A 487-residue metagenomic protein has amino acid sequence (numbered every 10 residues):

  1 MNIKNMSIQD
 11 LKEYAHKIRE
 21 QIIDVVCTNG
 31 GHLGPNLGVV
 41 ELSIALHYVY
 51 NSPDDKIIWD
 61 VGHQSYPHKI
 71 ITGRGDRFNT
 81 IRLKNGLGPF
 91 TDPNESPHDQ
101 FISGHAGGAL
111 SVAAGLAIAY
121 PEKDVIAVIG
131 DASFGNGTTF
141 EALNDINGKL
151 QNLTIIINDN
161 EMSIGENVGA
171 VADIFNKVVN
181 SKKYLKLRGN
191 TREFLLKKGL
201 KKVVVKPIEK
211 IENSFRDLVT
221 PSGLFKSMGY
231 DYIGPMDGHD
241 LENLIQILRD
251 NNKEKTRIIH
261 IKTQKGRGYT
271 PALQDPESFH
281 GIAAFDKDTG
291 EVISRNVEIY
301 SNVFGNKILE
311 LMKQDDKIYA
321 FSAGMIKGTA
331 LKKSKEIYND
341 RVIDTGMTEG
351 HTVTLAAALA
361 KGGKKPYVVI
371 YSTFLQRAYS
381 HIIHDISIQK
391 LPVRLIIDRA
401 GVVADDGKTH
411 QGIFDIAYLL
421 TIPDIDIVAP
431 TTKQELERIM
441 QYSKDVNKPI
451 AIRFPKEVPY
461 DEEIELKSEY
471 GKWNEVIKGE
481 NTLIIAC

Functional and structural regions predicted by a protein language model:
M1-T72, L224-I245, E254-H260: N-terminal amphipathic, basic-rich helices that act as targeting or association modules
H32-K149, Y300, I318, A323 (+1 more regions): Cofactor-binding active-site loop characterized by glycine-rich and histidine/acidic residues
P67-G73, A114, G137-L143, G165-A170 (+11 more regions): Short acidic, glycine/serine/threonine-rich loops at helix termini
G75-T91, G148-G165, V178, K183-K186 (+3 more regions): A glycine-rich helix N-cap at a beta->alpha junction
D124, N136-N158, A172-S181, A272 (+1 more regions): A short alpha/beta connector and helix-capping loop motif
E161-F304: Long, well-ordered, tryptophan-enriched scaffold segments
Q246-L248, H280-G281, I299-Q314, A330-E336 (+3 more regions): Glycine-/acidic-rich phosphate or pyrophosphate-binding loops and their flanking alpha/beta elements
T263-K265, Y269-Q376, H381-L391, E469-W473 (+2 more regions): Non-catalytic terminal/interface segments that mediate subunit docking, oligomerization, and allosteric communication
